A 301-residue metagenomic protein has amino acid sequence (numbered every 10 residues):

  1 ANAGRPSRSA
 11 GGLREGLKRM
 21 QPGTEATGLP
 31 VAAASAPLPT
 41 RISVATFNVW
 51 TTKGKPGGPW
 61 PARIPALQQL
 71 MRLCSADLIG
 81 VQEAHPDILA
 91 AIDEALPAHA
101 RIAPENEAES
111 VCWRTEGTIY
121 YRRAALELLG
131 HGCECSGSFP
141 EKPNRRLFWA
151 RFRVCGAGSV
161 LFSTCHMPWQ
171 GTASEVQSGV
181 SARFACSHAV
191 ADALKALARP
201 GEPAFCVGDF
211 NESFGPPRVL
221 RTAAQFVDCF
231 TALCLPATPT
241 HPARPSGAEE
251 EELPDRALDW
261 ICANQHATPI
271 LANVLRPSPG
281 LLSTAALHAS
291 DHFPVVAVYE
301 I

Functional and structural regions predicted by a protein language model:
N2-A95, E109, R114-T115: N-terminal, active-site-proximal structural segment of metallo-dependent hydrolase catalytic domains
G16-A34, R151, K195-F205, N211-I301: Metal-dependent phosphoester-hydrolase catalytic domains
G23, G28-L29, L78-W169, W260 (+1 more regions): Structured beta-strand-rich core segments of catalytic domains in phosphoester-bond hydrolases
T40-S43, W113-E116, N144-F148, G158 (+5 more regions): Residues that flank catalytic or metal-binding motifs in active/ligand-binding sites
I42-V49, L67-I92, Y120, A150 (+5 more regions): Active-site beta-strand/loop signature of hydrolases that rely on acidic residues for catalysis
T46-R63, E109, G137-E141, P168-A182: Acidic/histidine-rich helix-loop elements that form or flank divalent-metal/phosphate-binding sites at the catalytic
P56, L89-I92, P97-A98, S174 (+3 more regions): Short glycine-/acidic-enriched loop or helix-start segments at secondary-structure transitions that form or flank
P59-A66, A84, C112, H131 (+4 more regions): Soluble or luminal CAZymes and related metallo-dependent hydrolases
